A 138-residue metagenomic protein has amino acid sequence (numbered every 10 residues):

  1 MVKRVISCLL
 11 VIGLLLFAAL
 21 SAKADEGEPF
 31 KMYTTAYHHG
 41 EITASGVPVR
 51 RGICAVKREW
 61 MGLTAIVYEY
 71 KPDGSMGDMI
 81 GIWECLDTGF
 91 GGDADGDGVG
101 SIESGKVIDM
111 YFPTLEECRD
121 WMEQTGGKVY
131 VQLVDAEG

Functional and structural regions predicted by a protein language model:
M1-V5: Positively charged n-region of N-terminal signal peptides that target proteins for export
C8-F17: Bacterial N-terminal signal peptides
C8-L9, A22, G46: Compositionally biased regions
F17-E26: Bacterial Sec-dependent signal peptides at the C-terminal "C-region" and cleavage site
D25-G138: Solvent-exposed, well-ordered loop and adjacent helix/strand elements within mature globular domains that form
